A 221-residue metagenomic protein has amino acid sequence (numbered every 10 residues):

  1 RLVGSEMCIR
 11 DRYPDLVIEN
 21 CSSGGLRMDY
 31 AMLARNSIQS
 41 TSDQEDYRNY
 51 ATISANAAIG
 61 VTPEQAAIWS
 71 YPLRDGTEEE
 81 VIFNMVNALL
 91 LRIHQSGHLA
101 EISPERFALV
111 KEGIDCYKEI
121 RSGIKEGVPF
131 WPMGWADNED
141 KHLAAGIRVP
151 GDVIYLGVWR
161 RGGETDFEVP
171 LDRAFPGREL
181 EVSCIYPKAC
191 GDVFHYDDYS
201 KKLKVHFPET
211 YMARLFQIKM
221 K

Functional and structural regions predicted by a protein language model:
L2-C8: Short, small-residue-biased leader/transition segments that mark boundaries at the very start of proteins
I18, A88, L156: Conserved, mostly hydrophobic/aromatic
E19-T52: Substrate-binding cleft/loops of secretory-pathway carbohydrate-active enzymes
G25-Y30, D75, S96-H98, I102-E105 (+1 more regions): Flexible loop/turn segments at secondary-structure boundaries
N87, L91-R92, S96-M133: Aromatic- and carboxylate-lined catalytic core of secreted/periplasmic carbohydrate-active enzymes
A136-G177, A213-Q217: Carbohydrate-binding surface patches
R173-A189: Solvent-exposed beta-hairpin/edge-strand motifs
F194-K221: C-terminal beta-strand-rich structural cap/linker in extracellular carbohydrate-active enzymes
